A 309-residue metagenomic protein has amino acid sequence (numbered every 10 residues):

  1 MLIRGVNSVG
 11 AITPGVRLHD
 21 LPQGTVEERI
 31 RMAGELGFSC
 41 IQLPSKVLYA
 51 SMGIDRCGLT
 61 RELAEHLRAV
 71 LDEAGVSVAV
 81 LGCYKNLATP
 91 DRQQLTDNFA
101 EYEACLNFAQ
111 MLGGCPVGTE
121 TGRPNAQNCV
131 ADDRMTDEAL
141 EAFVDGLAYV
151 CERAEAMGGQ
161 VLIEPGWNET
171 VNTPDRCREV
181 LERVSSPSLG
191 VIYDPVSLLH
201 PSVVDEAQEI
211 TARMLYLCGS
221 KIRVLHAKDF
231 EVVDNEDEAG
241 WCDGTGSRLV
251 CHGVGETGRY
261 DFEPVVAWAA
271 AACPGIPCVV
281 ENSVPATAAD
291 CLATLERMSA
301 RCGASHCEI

Functional and structural regions predicted by a protein language model:
R4-R17, I41-L43, V78-C83, V117-T119 (+4 more regions): Hydrophobic faces of well-ordered beta-strands that scaffold small-molecule active sites in alpha/beta enzyme cores
S8-V16, V144-E256, R301-C307: Acidic/histidine-rich catalytic cores of soluble enzymes
P14-L21, P44-L48, C83-N86, G122-P124 (+4 more regions): Active-site beta-loop-alpha junctions enriched in small/polar residues
V26-V47, L112-G113: Catalytic domains of carbohydrate-active enzymes, especially glycoside hydrolases
E27-R31, E65-H66, V70-A74, A88-Y193 (+1 more regions): Active-site acidic/histidine proton-transfer and metal-coordination neighborhood in alpha/beta enzyme cores
Q42-R68, T121-Q127: Glycine-rich, proline-tolerant flexible connector loops at the mouths of alpha/beta enzymes
E209-R213, E256-A271: A short, acidic, amphipathic alpha-helical segment used as a generic capping/interface helix at domain edges
A288-E308: C-terminal helical cap(s) of enzyme catalytic domains, especially alpha/beta-barrels
